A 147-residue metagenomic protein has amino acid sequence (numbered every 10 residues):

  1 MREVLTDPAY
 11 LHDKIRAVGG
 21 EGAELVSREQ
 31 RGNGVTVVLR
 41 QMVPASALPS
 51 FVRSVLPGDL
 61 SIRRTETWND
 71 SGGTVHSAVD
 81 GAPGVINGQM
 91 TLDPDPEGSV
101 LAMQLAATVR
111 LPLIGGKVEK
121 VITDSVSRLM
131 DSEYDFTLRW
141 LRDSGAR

Functional and structural regions predicted by a protein language model:
M1-A45: Hydrophobic ligand-binding cavity/cleft-lining segments
D7-Y10, A45-P49, D70-H76: Short Pro/Gly-enriched beta-strand edge/turn motifs at strand-loop
H12-R16, V52-V55, H76-D80: Intrinsically disordered, low-complexity segments enriched in polar/charged residues with Gly/Pro, especially when
V18-E21, Q30-R31, S54-L56, L92-P94 (+1 more regions): Short, charged/polar low-complexity linear motifs in solvent-exposed/disordered segments
G19-G20, V55-I62, A82-Q89: Amphipathic hydrophobic-ligand
V35-V38, T65-T67, H76-D124: Beta-strand/loop substructures that line and gate deep hydrophobic ligand-binding cavities in soluble
M42-V55, V109-I114: Short, cysteine-centered beta-strand-loop-beta hairpins and adjacent loop/turn segments enriched in charged/polar
P57-T65, N69, G115-R147: A conserved amphipathic terminal alpha-helix motif
